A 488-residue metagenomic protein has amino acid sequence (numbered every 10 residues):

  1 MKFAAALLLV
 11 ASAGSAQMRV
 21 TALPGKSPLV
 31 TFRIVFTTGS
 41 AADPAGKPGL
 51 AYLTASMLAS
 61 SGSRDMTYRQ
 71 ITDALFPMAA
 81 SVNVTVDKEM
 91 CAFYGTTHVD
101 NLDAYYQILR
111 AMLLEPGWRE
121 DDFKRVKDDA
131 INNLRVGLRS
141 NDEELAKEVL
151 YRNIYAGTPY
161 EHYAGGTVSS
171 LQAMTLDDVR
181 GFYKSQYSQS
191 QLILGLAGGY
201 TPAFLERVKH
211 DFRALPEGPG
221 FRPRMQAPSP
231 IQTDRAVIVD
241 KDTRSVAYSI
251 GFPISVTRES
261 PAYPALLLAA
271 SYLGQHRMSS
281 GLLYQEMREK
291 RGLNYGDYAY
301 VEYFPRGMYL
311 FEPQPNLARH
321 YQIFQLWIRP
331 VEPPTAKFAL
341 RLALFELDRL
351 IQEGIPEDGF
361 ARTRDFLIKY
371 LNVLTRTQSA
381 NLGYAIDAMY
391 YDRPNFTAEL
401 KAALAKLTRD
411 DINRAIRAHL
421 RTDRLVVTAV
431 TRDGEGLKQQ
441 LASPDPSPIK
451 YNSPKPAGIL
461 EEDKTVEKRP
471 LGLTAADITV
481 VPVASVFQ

Functional and structural regions predicted by a protein language model:
A11-A13: N-terminal signal peptide c-region/cleavage motif recognized by signal peptidases
A16-V30: N- or domain-start disorder-to-order transition segments that initiate the globular core
R33, T72-F182, A227-S229, T233-D234 (+2 more regions): Acidic/histidine-enriched segments that form metal/cofactor-coordinating and catalytic pocket/exosite environments
R33-T96, R139, H162-G165, R277-R306: M16/MPP (pitrilysin/insulinase) zinc-metallopeptidase core fold and M16-derived inactive scaffolds
I34-V35, Y52-T54, L75, F93 (+14 more regions): Buried hydrophobic packing residues in well-ordered domains
S61-G62, Y105, G137-S188, K209 (+4 more regions): Scaffold signal of the M16-like zinc-metallopeptidase fold and its non-catalytic homologs
K147-E148, L176-D211, Y248, R424-L425: Non-catalytic, conformational "gating/processing" segments within enzyme and secreted inhibitor domains
A156, I193-V256, Q275, T431-T479: An aromatic/glycine/proline-enriched structural segment found at the starts of mature extracellular/organellar domains
